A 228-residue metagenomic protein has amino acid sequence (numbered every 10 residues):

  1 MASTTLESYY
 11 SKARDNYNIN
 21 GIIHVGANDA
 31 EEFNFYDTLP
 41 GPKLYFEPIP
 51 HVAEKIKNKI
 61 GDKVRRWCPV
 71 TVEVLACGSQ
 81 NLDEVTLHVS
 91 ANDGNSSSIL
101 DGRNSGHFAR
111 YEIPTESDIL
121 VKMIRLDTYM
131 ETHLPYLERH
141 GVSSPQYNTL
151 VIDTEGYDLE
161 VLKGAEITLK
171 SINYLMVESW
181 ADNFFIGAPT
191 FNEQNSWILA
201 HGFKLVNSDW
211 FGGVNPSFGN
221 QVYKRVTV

Functional and structural regions predicted by a protein language model:
M1-V228: Phosphate/nucleotide-binding beta-alpha loop and adjacent structural elements of enzyme active sites
